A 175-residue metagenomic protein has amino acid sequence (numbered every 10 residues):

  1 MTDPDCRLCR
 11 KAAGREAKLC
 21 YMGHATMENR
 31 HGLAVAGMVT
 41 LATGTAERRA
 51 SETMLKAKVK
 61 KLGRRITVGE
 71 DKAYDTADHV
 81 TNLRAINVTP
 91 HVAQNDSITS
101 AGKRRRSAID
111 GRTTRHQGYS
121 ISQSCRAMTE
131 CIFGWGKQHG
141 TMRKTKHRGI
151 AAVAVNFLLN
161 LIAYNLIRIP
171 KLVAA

Functional and structural regions predicted by a protein language model:
M1-I86, N95, N156-L159, Y164 (+1 more regions): Polybasic low-complexity intrinsically disordered regions
A46-R49, M54, T89, R105 (+2 more regions): A generic membrane alpha-helix/interface feature
K72-V155: Helix-centered, glycine/charged polyanion-binding patches within enzymatic domains that contact phosphate-containing
H139, R143, P170-A175: A short, flexible helix-boundary coil/loop motif
